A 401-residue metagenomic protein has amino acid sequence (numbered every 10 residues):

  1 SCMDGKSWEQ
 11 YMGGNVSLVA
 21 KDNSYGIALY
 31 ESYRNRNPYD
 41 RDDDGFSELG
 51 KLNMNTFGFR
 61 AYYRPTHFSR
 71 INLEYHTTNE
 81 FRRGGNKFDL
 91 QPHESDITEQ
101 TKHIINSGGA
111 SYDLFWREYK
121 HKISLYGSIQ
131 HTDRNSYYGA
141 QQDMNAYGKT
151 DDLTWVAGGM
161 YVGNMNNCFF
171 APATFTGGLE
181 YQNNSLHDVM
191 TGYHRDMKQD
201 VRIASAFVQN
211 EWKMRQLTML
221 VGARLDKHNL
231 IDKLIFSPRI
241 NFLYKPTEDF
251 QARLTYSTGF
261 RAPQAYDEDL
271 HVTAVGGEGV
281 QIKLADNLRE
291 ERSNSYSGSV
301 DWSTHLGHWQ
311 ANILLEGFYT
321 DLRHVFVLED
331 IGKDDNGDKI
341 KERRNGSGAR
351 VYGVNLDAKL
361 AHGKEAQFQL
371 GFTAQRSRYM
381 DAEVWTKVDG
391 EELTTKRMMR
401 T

Functional and structural regions predicted by a protein language model:
S1-D43, G50-F57: Outer-membrane beta-barrel translocator/receptor signature
G14, L29, K122-Y138, K245 (+3 more regions): Membrane-embedded beta-barrel scaffold of Gram-negative outer-membrane proteins
A20-Y25, H67-R70, W116-K122, N164-T174 (+4 more regions): Short loop/turn motifs that connect adjacent beta-strands in outer-membrane beta-barrel proteins
D22-R41, M54, S124-G139, T176-Q182 (+3 more regions): Surface-exposed extracellular loop regions of Gram-negative outer-membrane beta-barrel proteins
R36-T56, R64, F68-H121, Q130-D152: Flexible loop and strand-edge segments within Gram-negative outer membrane beta-barrel domains
T66, F170-T176, E180, H194-D321: Structural signature of Gram-negative outer-membrane beta-barrels, strongest in the C-terminal barrel of TonB-dependent
T101-G108, I129-T218, V351-Y352: Outer-membrane beta-barrel transmembrane domain signature of Gram-negative proteins, especially the mid-to-C-terminal
K213-Q216, I313, G317-D321, D338-T401: Gram-negative outer-membrane beta-barrel transporters
